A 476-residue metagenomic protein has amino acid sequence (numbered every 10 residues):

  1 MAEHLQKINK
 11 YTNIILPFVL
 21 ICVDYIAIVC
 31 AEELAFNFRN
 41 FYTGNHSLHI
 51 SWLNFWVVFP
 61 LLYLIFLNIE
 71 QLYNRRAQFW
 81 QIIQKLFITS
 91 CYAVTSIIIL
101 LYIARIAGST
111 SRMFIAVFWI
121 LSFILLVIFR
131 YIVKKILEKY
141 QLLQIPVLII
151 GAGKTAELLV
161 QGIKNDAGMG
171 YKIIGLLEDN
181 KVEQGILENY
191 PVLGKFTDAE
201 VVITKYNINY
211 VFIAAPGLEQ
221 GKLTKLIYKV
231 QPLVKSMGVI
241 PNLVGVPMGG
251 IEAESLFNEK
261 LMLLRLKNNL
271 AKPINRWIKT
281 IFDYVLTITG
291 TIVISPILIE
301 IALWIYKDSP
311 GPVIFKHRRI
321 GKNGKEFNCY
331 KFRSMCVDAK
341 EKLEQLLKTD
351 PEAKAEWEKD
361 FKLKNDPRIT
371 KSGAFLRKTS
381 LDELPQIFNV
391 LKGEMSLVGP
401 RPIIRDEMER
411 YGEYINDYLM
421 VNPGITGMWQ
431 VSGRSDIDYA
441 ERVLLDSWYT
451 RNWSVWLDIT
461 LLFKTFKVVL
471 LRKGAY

Functional and structural regions predicted by a protein language model:
M1-L142, V147, Y171, Y476: Signature of alpha-helical transmembrane segments in polytopic membrane proteins
A2, E33, G44-S47, V133-E252: A solvent-exposed beta-alpha-beta segment
L86-S90, L142-V160, P312-M335: Membrane-cytosol interface motif
V182-E183, V244-V246, G250-F257, I314-P367 (+1 more regions): Short, glycine-rich, amphipathic interfacial segments at transmembrane boundaries or analogous
P191, G249-I288, V313-H317, R434-V455: Glycine-rich flexible loop motifs, especially short His-Gly-Gly/GGXG/HXGH segments used as catalytic or interaction
N275-K342, V455, T460-Y476: A hydrophobic, helix-centered structural microdomain
E356-N422, L461-V469: A short, structured surface patch at a secondary-structure boundary
